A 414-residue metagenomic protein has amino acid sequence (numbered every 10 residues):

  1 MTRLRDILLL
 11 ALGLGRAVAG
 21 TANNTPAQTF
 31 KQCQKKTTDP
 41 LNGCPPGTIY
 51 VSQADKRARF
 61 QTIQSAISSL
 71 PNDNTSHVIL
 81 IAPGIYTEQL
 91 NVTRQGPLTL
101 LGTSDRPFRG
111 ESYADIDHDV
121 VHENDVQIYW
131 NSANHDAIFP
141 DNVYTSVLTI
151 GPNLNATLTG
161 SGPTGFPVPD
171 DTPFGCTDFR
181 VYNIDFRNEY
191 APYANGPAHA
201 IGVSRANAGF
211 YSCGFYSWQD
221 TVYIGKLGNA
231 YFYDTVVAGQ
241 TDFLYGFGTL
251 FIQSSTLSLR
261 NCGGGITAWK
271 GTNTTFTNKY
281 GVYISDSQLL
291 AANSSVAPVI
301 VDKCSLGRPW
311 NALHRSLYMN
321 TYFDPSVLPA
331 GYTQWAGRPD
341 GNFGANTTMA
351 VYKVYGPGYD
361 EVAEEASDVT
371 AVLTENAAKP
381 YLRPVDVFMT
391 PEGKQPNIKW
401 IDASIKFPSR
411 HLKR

Functional and structural regions predicted by a protein language model:
M1-T21: Fungal secretory targeting signals
G20-Q53, A58-R414: Sequence-level preference for short, compositionally simple segments enriched in small aliphatic or small polar residues
